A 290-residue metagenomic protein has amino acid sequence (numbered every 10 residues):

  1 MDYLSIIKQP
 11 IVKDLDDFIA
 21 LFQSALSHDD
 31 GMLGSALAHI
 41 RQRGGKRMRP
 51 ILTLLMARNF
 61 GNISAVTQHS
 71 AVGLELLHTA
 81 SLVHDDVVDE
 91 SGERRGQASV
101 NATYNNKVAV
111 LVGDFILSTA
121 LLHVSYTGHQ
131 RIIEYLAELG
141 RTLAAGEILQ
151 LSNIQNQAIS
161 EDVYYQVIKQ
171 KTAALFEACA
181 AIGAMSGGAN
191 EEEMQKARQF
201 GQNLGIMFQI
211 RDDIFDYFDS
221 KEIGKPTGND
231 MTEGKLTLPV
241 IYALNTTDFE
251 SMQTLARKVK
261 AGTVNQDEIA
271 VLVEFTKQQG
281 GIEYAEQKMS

Functional and structural regions predicted by a protein language model:
M1-S290: All-alpha prenyltransferase/terpene-synthase fold signal
